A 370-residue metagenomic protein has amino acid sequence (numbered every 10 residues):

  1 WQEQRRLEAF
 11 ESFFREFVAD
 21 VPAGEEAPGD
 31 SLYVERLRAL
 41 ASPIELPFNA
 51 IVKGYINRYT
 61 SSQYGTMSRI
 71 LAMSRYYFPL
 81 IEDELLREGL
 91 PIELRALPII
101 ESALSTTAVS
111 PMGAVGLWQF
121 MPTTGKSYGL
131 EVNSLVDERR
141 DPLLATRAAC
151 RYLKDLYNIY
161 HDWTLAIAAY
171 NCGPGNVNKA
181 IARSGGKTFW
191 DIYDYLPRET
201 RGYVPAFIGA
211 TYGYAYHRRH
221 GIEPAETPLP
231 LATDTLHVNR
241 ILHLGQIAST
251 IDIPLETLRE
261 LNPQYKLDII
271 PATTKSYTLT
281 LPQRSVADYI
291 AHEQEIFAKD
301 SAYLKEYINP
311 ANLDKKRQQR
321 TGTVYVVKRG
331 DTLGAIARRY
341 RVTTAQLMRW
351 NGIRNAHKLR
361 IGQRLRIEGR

Functional and structural regions predicted by a protein language model:
W1-G89: An acidic, Gly/Ser/Thr/Pro-rich helix-cap/linker signature
I51-Y55, R69, M73-Y76, L80 (+15 more regions): Extracytoplasmic/secreted proteins, especially bacterial periplasmic and envelope-associated proteins
Y55-R69, A103-A114, Q119-H161, A180-Y195 (+1 more regions): Substrate-binding clefts and substrate-entry loops adjacent to catalytic sites of polymer-processing enzymes acting on
Q63, M67-F78, R87-L90, S110-W118 (+9 more regions): Solvent-exposed, acidic/flexible segments
L90-T107, A166-G173, T211, R259-N262 (+2 more regions): Short, functionally critical alpha-helical segments immediately adjacent to catalytic or ligand/cofactor-binding
G186-K266: Flexible, glycine-rich surface segments
A225-D252, N312-Q346, R354, R360-R366: Primarily a LysM-type cell-wall glycan-binding module
L261-F297, T323-V326, R338, T343-R370: Extracellular LysM carbohydrate-binding repeats and other cell-envelope/extracellular binding modules
